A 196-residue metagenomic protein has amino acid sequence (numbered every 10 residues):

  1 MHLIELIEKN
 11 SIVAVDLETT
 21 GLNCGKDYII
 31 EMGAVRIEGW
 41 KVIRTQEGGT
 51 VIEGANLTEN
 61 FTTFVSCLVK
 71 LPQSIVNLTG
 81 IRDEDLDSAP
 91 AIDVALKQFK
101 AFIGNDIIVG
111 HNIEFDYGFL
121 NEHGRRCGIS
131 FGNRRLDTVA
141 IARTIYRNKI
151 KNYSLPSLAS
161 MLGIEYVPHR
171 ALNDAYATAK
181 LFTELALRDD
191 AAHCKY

Functional and structural regions predicted by a protein language model:
M1-I7, A179-Y196: Acidic two-metal-ion nuclease catalytic site recognized across multiple nuclease folds, prominently DnaQ/RNase D-T
M1-N133, L155-H169: Conserved non-catalytic scaffold segment of RNase H-like nuclease domains
T19-G21, A140, A177: Short, glycine/acidic-enriched loop or turn micro-motifs at the edges of active sites
F131-R134, N152-Y153, D190-C194: Short, structured loop/turn "capping" segments at alpha-beta junctions
R135-S154: Short alpha-helix plus adjacent loop in nuclease-associated cores
I145, E165, E184-R188: Change "in soluble alpha/beta enzymes" to "in soluble alpha/beta proteins
D174: Conserved catalytic/binding loops enriched for acidic/polar residues
